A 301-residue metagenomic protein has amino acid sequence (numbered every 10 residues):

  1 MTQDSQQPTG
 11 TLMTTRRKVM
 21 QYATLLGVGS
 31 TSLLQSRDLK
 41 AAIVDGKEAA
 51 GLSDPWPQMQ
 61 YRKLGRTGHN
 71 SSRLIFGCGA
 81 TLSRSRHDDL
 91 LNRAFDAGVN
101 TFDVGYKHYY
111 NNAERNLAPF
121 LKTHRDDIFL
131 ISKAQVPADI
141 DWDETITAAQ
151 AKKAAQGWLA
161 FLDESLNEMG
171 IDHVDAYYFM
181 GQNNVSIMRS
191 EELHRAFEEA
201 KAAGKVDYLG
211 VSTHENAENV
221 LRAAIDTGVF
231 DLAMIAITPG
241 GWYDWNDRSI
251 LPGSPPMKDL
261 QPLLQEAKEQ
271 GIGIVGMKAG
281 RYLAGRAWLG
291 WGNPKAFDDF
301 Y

Functional and structural regions predicted by a protein language model:
M1-T14: N-terminal secretory signal peptides
L12-K18, V28-A50: N-terminal twin-arginine translocation
R17, G51, M180-Y301: Beta/alpha (TIM)-barrel catalytic core signal, keyed to glycine-rich beta->alpha loops juxtaposed to Asp/Glu that bind
I43-I75: N-terminal amphipathic alpha-helix/helix-capping segment at the start of soluble metabolic enzymes
L64, F76, F102, L117 (+5 more regions): Conserved, mostly hydrophobic/aromatic
G65-G68, D96, A118-D126, N167-G170 (+2 more regions): Acidic (Asp/Glu)-rich catalytic clusters
S83-A94, A154-E168, N216-A223: Short, acidic/polar
L166-V185: Active-site groove signature of glycoside hydrolases
